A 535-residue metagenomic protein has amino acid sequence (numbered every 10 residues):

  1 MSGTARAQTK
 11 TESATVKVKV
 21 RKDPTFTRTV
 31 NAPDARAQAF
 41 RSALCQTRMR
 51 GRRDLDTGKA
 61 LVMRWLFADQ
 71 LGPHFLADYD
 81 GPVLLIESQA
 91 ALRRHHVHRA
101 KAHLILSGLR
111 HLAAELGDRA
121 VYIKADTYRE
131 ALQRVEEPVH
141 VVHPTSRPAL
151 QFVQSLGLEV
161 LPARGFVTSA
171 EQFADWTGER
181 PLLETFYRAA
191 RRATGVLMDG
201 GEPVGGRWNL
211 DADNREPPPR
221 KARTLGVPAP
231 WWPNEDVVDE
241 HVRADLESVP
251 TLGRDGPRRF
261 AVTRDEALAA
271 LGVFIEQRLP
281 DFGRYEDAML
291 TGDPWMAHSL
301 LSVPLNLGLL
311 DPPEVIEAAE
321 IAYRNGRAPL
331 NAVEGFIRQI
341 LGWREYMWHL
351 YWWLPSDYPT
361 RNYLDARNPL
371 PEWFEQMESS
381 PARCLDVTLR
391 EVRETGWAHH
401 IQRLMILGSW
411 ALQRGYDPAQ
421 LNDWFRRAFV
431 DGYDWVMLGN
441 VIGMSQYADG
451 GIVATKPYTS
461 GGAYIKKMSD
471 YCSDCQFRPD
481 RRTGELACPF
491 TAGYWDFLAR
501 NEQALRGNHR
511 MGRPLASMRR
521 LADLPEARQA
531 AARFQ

Functional and structural regions predicted by a protein language model:
S2-G3, S13: Intrinsically disordered, low-complexity segments enriched in small polar residues
K10-T29, P33-R36, F40-C45: Intrinsically disordered, low-complexity segments enriched in serine/proline and basic residues
R50-I123: N-terminal beta-strand-loop-alpha-helix module at the start of alpha/beta ligand-binding or catalytic domains
R64-L71, A77, H96-R99, E202-P329 (+3 more regions): Substrate/cofactor-recognition hotspot
L66-D69, I86, I123-D126, V141-P144 (+3 more regions): Short His-Asn-centered micro-motif
F67-L71, G292-Q535: C-terminal catalytic domain of photolyase/cryptochrome flavoproteins, centering on the FAD-binding pocket
Y128-R259, I442: Beta-rich, aromatic/charged-enriched effector core domains that present basic-aromatic interfaces for binding
